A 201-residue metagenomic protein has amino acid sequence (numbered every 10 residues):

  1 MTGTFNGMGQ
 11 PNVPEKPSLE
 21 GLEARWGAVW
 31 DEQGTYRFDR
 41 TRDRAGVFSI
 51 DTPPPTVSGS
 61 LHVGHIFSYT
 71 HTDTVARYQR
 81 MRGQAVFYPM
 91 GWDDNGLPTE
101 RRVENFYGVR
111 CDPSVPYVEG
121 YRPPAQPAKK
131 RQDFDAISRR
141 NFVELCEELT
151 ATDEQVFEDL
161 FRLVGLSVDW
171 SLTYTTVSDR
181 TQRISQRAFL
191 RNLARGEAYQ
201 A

Functional and structural regions predicted by a protein language model:
T2-A201: N-terminal, positively charged nucleic-acid-binding surface of large information/translation enzymes
